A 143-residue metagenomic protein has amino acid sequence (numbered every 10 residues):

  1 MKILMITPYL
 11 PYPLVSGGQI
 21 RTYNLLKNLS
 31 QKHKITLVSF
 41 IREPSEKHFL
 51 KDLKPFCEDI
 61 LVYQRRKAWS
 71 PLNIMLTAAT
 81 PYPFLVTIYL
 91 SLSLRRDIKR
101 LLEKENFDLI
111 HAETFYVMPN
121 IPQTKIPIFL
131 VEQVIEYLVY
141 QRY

Functional and structural regions predicted by a protein language model:
M1-V62: N-terminal subdomain of nucleotide-sugar transferases
I3, I110, I128: Receiver (REC) domain switch-region micro-motif
P8, K67, P71-F84, I88 (+1 more regions): Acceptor-binding helix/loop patch of EC 2.4 sugar-transfer enzymes, predominantly nucleotide-sugar-dependent
L10-P11, R42-P44, K67-A68, F115-M118 (+1 more regions): Short, solvent-exposed loop/turn segments at secondary-structure junctions
V15, K47-H48, L72, P119-Q123 (+1 more regions): Short glycine-/acidic-enriched loop or helix-start segments at secondary-structure transitions that form or flank
V38, E113, V131: A cross-family glycoside hydrolase active-site/sugar-binding cleft signature
P55-F56, Q123-K125: Short, structured coil segments at secondary-structure junctions
L72-M118, Q123: Conserved nucleotide-sugar donor-binding subdomain of glycosyltransferases
